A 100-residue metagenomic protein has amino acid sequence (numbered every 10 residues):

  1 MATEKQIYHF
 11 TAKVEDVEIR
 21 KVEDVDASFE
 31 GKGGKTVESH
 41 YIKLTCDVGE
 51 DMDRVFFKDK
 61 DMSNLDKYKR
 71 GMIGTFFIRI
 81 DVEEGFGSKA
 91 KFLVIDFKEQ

Functional and structural regions predicted by a protein language model:
A2-H9, F97-E99: OB-fold nucleic-acid-binding modules
K5-I7, V37-Y41, G71-I73, G87-A90: A general secondary-structure signal for short beta-strands and their flanking turns/coil in non-transmembrane regions
K5-V37: Structural detector for short beta-strands of small beta-barrel domains
A12-V17, G71-V82: OB-fold and OB-like beta-barrel modules that bind single-stranded nucleic acids
V14-V17, K58-N64, E99: A short, sequence-level motif marking secondary-structure junctions
G33-G49: A short beta-strand signature
T45-Y68: Beta-strand/loop nucleic-acid-binding surfaces
R79-Q100: OB-fold/S1-family single-stranded nucleic acid-binding modules
